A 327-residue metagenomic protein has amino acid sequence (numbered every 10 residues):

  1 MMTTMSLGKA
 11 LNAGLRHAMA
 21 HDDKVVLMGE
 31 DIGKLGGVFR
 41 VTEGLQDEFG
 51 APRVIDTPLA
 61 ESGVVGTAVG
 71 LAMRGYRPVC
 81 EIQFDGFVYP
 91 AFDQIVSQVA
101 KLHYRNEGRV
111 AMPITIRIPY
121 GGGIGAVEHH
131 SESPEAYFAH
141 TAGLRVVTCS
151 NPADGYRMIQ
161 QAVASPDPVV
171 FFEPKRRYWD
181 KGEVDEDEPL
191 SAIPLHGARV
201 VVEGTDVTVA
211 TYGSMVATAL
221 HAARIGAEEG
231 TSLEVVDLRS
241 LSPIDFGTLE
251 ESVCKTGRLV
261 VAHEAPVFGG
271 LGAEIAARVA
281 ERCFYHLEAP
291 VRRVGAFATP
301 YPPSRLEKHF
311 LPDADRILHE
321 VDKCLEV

Functional and structural regions predicted by a protein language model:
M1-P168, F172, R177, H309: Thiamine diphosphate
I32, F39-E48, E61, R109-R117 (+2 more regions): Thiamine diphosphate
